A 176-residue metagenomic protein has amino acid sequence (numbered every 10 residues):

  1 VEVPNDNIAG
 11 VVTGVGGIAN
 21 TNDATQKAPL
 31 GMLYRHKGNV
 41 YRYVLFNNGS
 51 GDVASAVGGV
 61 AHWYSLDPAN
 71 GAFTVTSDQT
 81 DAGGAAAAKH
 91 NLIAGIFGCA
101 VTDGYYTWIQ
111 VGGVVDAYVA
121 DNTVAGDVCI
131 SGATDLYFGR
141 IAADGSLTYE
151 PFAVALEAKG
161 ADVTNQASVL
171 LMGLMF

Functional and structural regions predicted by a protein language model:
V1-F176: Glycine-anchored, exposed beta-strand/edge motif detector
